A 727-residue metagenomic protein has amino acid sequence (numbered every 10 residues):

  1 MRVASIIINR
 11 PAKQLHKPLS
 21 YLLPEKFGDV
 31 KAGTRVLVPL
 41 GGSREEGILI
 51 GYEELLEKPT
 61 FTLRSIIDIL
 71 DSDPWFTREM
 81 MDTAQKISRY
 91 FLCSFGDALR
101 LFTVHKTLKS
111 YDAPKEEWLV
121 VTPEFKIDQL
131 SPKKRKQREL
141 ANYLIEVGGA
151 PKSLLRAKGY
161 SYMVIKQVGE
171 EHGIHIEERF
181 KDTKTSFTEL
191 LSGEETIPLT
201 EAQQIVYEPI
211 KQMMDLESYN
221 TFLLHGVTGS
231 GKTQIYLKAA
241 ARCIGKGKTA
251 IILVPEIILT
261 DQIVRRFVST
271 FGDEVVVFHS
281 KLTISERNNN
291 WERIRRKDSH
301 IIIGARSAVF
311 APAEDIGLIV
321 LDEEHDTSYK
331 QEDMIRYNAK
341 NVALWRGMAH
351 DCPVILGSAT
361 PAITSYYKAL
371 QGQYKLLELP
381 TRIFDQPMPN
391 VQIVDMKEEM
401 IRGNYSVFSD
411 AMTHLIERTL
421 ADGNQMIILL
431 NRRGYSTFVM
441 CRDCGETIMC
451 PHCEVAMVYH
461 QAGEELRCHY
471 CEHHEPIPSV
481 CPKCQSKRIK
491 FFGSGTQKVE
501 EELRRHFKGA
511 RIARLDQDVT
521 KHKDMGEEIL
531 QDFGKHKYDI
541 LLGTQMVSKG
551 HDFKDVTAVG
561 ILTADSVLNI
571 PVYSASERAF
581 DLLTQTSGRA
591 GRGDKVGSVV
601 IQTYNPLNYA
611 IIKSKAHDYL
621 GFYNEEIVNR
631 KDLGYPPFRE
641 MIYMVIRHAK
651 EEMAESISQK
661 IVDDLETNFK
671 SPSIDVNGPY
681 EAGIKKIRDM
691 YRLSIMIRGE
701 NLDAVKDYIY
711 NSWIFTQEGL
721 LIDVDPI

Functional and structural regions predicted by a protein language model:
M1, I428, C484, T667-N668 (+1 more regions): Polar low-complexity intrinsically disordered regions
M1-S358, L370-Q386, S671, I684 (+3 more regions): Accessory, non-ATPase domains that flank or precede helicase/AAA+ motor cores in DNA-metabolism machines
V3, K31-A32, M653-E666: A short, contiguous, amphipathic alpha-helix enriched in charged residues
I6-I8, R418, N677: Short, charged low-complexity linear motifs
G51-E53, T103, E178-F180, L430-R432 (+4 more regions): A general secondary-structure junction signal
L119-V121, I176, V391, M457 (+3 more regions): Generic structural motif
E194-T200, Q204, E217-E655, D663 (+4 more regions): Inter-lobe coupling/hinge segments of SF2-like helicase ATPases
D663, T667-I687: A carboxyl-terminal module marker
